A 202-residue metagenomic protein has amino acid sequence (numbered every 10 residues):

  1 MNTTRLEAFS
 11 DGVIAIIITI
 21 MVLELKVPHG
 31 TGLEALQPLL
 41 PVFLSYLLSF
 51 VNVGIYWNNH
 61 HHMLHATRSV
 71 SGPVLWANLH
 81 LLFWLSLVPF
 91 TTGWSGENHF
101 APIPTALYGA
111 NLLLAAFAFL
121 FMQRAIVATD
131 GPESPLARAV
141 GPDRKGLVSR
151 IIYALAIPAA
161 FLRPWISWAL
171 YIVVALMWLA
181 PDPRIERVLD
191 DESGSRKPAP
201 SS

Functional and structural regions predicted by a protein language model:
M1-S202: Multi-pass alpha-helical transmembrane bundle typical of ion/small-solute transporters and intramembrane aspartyl
